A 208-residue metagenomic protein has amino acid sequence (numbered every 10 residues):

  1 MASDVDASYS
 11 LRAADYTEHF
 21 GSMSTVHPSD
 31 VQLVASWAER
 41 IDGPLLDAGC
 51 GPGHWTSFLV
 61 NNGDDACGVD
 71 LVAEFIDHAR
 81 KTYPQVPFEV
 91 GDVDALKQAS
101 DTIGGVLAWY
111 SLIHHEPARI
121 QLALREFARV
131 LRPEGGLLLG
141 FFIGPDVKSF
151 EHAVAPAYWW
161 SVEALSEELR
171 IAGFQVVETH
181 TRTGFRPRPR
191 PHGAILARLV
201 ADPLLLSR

Functional and structural regions predicted by a protein language model:
M1-I41, H54, P145: Conserved class I S-adenosyl-L-methionine
L46, P52-A95: Class I SAM-dependent methyltransferase SAM/SAH-binding core
D94-V106: A short acidic, Gly/Pro-enriched loop at the edge of an enzyme's catalytic core that lines a small-molecule cofactor
Q121-P133: A short glycine-rich, Lys/Arg-flanked "PGG" loop and its adjoining helix->strand segment in the class I
E134-F141: Conserved beta-strand signature within the Rossmann-like core of class I S-adenosyl-L-methionine
K148-A164: Acceptor-substrate binding/catalytic loop of class I
F174-F185: Conserved S-adenosyl-L-methionine
G184-R208: Core SAM-dependent methyltransferase catalytic element
